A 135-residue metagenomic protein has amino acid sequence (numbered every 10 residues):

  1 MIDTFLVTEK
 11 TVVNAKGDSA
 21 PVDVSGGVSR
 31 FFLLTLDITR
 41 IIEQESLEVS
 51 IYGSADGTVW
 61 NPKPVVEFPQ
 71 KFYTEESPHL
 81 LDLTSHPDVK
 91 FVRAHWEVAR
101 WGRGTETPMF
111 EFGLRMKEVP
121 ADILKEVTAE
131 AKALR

Functional and structural regions predicted by a protein language model:
M1-T4, T8-V12, V28, R100-R135: C-terminal interaction-tip segments
E9-K10, P62-Y73: Solvent-exposed serine/threonine-rich low-complexity stretches and specific carbohydrate-binding patches
T11-S29: N-terminal onset of structured domains
A20-V24, E75-S85: Exposed aromatic-hydrophobic patches
G27-S29, I42, T74, P87: Surface-exposed coil/turn segments at beta-strand junctions on protein surfaces, enriched
S29-L36, S85-F112: Noncatalytic modules at the cell exterior or secretory-pathway interfaces, chiefly beta-strand-rich lectin/adhesion
I42-V49: Short coil-to-beta strand junction motifs in C2/discoidin
